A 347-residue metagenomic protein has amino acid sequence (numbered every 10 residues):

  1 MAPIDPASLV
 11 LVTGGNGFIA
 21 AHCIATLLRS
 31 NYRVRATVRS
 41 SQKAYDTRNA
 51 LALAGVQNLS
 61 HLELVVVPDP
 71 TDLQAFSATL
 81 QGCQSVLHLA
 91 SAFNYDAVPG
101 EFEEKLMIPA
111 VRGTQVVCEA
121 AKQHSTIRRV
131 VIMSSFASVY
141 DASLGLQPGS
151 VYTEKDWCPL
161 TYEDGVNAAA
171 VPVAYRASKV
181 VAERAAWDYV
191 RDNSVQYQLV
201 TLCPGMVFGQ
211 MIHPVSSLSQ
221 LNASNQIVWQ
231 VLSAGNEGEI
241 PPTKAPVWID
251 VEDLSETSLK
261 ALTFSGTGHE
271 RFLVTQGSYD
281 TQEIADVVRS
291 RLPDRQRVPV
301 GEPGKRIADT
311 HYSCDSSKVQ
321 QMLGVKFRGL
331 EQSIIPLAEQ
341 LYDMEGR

Functional and structural regions predicted by a protein language model:
P3-T37: N-terminal Rossmann NAD(P)H-binding glycine-rich loop of SDR-like oxidoreductase domains
S41-Q42, D46, A52-R112: NAD(P)H-binding glycine-rich loop region in Rossmannoid oxidoreductase-like domains and their noncatalytic homologs
H88, A97-P172: Conserved Rossmann-fold NAD(P)-dependent oxidoreductase catalytic core, especially the SDR/UDP-sugar
L160-L199: Active-site Tyr-X1-5-Lys
E163-A170, Q210, P214, S219-E252: A conserved pocket-lining segment of Rossmann-fold NAD(P)-dependent short-chain dehydrogenase/reductase
N193-Q196, G209-N225, K260-R271: Glycine/proline-rich active-site loop of Rossmann-fold NAD(P)-dependent oxidoreductases
A245-W248, S255-K305, A338, G346-R347: Mid/C-terminal beta-alpha module of Rossmann-like enzyme folds, strongest in SDR-family dehydrogenases/epimerases
R291-R347: C-terminal amphipathic/interface module of NAD(P)-dependent oxidoreductases and related NAD-binding regulators
